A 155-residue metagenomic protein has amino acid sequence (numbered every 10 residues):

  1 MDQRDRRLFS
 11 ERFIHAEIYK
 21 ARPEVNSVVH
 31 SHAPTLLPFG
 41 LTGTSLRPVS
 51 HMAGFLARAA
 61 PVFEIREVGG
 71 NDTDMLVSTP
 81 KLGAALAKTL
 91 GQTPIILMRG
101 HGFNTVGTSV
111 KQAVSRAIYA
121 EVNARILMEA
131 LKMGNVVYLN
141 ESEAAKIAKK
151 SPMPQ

Functional and structural regions predicted by a protein language model:
M1-Q155: Glycine-rich flexible loops
